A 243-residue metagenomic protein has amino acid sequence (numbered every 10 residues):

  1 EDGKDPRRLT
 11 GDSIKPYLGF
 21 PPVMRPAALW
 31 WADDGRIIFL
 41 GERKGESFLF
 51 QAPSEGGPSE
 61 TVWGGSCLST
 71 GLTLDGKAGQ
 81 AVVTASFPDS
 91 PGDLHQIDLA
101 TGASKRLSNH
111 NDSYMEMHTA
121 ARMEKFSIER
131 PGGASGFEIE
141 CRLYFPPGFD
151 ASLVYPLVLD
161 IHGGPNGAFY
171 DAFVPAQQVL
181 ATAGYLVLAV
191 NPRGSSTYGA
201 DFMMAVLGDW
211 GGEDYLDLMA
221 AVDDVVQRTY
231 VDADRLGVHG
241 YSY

Functional and structural regions predicted by a protein language model:
E1, A28-K44, P53, D75 (+3 more regions): Beta-strand C-termini and the immediately following turn/loop, strongest in propeller blades
E1-A27, E42, Q51-T70, L99-E124 (+1 more regions): Multi-bladed beta-propeller domains
R8-I14, R36, E42-L49, D93 (+1 more regions): Beta-propeller blade termini and top-face loops
G11-K15, D33-I38, G56-S59, V179-V190 (+1 more regions): Phosphate-binding glycine-rich loops and adjacent basic patches that engage nucleotide phosphates, nucleic-acid
P16-G19, I38, V62, G136 (+2 more regions): Intrinsic disorder/low-structure terminal segments
T70-Y243: Serine-hydrolase catalytic core recognition
